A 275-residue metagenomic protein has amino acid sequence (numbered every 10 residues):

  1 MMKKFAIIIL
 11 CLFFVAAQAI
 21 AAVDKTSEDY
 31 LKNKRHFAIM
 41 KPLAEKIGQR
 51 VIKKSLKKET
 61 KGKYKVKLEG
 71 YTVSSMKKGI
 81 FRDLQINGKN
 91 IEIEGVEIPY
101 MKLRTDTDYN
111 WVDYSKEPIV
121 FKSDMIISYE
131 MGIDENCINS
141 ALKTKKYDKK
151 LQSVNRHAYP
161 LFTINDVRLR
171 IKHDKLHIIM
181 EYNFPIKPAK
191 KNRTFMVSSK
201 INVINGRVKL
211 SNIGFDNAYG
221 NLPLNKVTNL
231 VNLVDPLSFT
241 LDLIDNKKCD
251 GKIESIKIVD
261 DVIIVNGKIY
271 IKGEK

Functional and structural regions predicted by a protein language model:
M1-M2: N-terminal secretory signal peptides that target proteins for export/translocation
F5-F14: Sec-dependent N-terminal signal peptides
F14-I20: C-terminal segment of classical bacterial N-terminal signal peptides
A21-K275: Extracellular/lumenal and peripheral-membrane lipid-interaction modules
